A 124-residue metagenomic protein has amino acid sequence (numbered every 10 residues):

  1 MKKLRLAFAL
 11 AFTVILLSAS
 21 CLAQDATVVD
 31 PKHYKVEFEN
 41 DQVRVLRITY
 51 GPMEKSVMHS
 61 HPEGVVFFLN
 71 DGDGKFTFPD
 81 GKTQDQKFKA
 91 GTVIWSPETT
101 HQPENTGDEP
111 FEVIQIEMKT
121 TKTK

Functional and structural regions predicted by a protein language model:
M1-K3: N-terminal secretory signal peptides that target proteins for export/translocation
F8-A19: Bacterial N-terminal signal peptides
D30-K55, P62-V66, I116: A short glycine-rich, His/Asp/Glu-containing loop-to-beta-strand
E39-Q42, D80-E98: Short acidic-glycine-tyrosine-enriched beta hairpin
M53-S56, V93-E104: Histidine-centered metal-chelating micro-motifs
H61-D80: Glycine- and acidic-residue-biased ligand/ion/polar-headgroup-sensing regions
D71, E98-T121: Ligand-binding loop in jelly-roll beta-barrel domains
